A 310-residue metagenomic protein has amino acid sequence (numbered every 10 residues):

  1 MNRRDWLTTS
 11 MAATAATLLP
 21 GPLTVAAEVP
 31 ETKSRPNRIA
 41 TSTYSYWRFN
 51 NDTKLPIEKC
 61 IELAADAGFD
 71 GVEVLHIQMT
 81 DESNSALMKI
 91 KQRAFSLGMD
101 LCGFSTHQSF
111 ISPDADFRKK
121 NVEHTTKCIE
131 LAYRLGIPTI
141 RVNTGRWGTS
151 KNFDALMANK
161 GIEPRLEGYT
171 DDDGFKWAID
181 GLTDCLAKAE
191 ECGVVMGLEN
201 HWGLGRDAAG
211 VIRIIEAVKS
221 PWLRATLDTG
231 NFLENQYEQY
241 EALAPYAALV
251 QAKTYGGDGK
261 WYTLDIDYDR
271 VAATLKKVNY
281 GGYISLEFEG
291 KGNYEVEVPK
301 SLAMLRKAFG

Functional and structural regions predicted by a protein language model:
N2-A40, S45-F49, T53-G68, T183 (+3 more regions): Histidine-acidic metal/acid-base catalytic patches
M11-L18, E31-K33, R93-G103, I111-R224: Active-site acidic/histidine proton-transfer and metal-coordination neighborhood in alpha/beta enzyme cores
A40-Y44, E73-L75, C102-H107, R141-N143 (+4 more regions): A cross-family glycoside hydrolase active-site/sugar-binding cleft signature
L55-E58, A86-K89, R118, V122-T125 (+2 more regions): Charged helix-capping and loop-helix junction motifs
D70-G71, D100, P138, V195 (+2 more regions): Residue-level detector of anion-binding/catalytic polar loops
E73-K91, W147-K151: Glycine-rich, proline-tolerant flexible connector loops at the mouths of alpha/beta enzymes
E82-M88, A115-R118, E295-E297: Metal-dependent catalytic neighborhoods of phosphoester/phosphodiester hydrolases
A86-S96, C185, R270-T274: Catalytic-core regions built around general acid/base machinery
